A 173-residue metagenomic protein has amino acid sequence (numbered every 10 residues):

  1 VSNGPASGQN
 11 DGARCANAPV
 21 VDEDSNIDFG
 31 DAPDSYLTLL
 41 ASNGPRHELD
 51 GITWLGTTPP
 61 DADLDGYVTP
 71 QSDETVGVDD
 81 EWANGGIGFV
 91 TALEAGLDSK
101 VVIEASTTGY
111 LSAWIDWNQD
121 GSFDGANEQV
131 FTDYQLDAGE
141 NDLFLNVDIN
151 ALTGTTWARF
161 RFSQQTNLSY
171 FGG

Functional and structural regions predicted by a protein language model:
S2-D22: Blade-level signature of beta-propeller repeat domains, shared across WD40, Kelch, NHL, RCC1 and BNR/Asp-box propellers
D22-G173: A broad "non-catalytic interaction surface" signal
